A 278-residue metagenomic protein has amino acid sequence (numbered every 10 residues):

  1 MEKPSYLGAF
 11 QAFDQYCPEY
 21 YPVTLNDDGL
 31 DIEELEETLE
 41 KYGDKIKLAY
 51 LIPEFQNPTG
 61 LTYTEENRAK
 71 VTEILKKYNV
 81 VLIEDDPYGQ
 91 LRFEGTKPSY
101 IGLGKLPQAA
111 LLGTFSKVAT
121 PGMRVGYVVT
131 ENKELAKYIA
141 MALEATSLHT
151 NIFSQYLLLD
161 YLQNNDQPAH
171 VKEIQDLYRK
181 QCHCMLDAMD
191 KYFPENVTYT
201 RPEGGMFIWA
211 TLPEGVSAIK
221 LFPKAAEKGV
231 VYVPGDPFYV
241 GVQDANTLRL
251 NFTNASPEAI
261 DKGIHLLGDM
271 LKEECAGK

Functional and structural regions predicted by a protein language model:
M1-K278: PLP-dependent class I/II
